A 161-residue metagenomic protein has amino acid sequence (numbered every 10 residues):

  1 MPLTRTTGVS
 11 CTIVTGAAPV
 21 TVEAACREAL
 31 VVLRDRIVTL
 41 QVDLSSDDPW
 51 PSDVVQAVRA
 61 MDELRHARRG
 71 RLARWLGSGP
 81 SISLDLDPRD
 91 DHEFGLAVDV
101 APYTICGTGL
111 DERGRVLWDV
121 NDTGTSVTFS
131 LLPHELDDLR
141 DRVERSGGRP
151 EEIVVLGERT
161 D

Functional and structural regions predicted by a protein language model:
M1-D161: Structured alpha/beta or helical-core interaction and ligand-binding surfaces enriched in interleaved
